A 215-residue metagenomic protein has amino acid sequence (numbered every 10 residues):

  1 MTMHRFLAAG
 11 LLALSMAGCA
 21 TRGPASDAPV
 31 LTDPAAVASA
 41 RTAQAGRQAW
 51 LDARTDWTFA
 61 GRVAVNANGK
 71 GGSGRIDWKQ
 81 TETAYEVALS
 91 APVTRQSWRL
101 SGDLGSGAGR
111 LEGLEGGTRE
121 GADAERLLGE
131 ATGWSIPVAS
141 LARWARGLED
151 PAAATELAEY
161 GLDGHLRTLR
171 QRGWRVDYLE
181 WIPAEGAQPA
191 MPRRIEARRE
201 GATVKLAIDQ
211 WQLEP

Functional and structural regions predicted by a protein language model:
M1-C19: Sec-dependent bacterial lipoprotein signal peptides
A13-V37: Bacterial Sec signal peptide processing site at the extreme N-terminus
G46-G69: A short, Trp-centered hydrophobic/proline-enriched beta-strand micro-motif
A67-G71, P92-S97, E200-G201: Solvent-exposed loop/turn segments connecting transmembrane beta-strands in outer-membrane beta-barrel proteins
G74-K79, L100, Y178-E180, I208-Q210: Hydrophobic/aromatic beta-strand elements that line small-molecule binding cavities or substrate pockets in beta-rich
T83-S135: An acidic-aromatic
E125-E149, A154: Long, charged/polar, surface-exposed segments that mediate recognition or autoinhibition
R146-P215: Gly/Pro-enriched, hydrophobic low-complexity segments that function as extracytoplasmic propeptides/linkers
